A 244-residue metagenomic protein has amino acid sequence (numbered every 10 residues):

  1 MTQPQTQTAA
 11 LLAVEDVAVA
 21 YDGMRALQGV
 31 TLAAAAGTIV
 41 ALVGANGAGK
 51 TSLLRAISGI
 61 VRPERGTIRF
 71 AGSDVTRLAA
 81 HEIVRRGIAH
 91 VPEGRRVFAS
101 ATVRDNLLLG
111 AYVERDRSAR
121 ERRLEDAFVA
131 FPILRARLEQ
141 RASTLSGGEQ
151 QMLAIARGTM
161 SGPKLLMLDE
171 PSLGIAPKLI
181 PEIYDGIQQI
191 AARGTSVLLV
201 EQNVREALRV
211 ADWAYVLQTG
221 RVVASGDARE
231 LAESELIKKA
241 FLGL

Functional and structural regions predicted by a protein language model:
L12-V14, L27: Conserved structural motif at the start of ABC-family nucleotide-binding domains
D22, L78, V103-R122, A130-P132 (+2 more regions): ABC-type ATPase nucleotide-binding domains, specifically the catalytic core motifs of the NBD
V43-A45: The feature captures the beta-strand-to-loop junction immediately N-terminal to the Walker
S58: Helix-to-loop junction immediately C-terminal to a conserved catalytic motif
G66-S73, R86, A119-L124: Conserved ABC transporter NBD signature motif
R141-L145, E149: Conserved ABC ATPase signature
G158-T159: ABC ATPase C-loop
W213, S225: Short, glycine/charged-rich "phosphate-handling" switch motifs in NTP-dependent and phosphotransfer domains
